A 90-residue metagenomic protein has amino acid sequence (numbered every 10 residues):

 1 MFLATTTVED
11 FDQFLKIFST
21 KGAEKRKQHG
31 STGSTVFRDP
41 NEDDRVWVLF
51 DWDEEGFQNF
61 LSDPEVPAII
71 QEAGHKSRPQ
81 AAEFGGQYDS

Functional and structural regions predicted by a protein language model:
M1-V8, S34-D63: Short, well-ordered beta-strand segments in beta-rich or mixed alpha/beta enzyme and ligand-binding folds
T7-D10, F14, G33, D53-G56 (+3 more regions): A general marker of short, structured functional hotspots
F11-G33, E65-I70: Short amphipathic alpha-helical segments
Q13-K16, T20, D39, W52 (+3 more regions): Intrinsically disordered, low-complexity regions enriched in small/polar residues
H29-V46, I69-S90: Glycine-rich beta-strand-turn "strand-cap" elements at beta-sheet edges
